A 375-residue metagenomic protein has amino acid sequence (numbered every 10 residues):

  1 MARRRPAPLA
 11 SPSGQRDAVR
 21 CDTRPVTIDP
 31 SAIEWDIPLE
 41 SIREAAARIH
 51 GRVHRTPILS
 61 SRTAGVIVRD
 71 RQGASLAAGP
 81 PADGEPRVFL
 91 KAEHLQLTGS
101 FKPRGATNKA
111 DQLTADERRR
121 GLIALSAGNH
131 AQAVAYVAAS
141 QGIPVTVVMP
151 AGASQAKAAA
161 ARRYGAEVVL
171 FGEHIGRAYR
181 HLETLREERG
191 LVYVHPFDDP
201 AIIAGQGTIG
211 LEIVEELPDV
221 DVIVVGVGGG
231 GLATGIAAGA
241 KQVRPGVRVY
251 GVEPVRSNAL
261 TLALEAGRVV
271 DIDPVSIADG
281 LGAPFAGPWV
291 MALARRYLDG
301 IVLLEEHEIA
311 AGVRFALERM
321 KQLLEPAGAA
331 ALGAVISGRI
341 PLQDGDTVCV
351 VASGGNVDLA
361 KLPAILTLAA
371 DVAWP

Functional and structural regions predicted by a protein language model:
M1-R16, R20: Compositionally biased, low-complexity flexible segments
R20-P375: PLP-dependent amino-acid enzyme catalytic core
